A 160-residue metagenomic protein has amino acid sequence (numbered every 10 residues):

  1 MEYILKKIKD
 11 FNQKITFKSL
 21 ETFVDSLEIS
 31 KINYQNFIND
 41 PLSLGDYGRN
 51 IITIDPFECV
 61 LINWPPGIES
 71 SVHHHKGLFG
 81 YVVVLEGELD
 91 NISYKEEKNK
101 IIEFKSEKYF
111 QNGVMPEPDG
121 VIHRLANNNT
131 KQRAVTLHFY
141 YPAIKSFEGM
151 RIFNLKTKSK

Functional and structural regions predicted by a protein language model:
M1-I32: N-terminal leader/capping segments at the start of a protein or of a new domain
I38-P66: A short glycine-rich, His/Asp/Glu-containing loop-to-beta-strand
I51, L61-N63, Y81, S106 (+2 more regions): Conserved hydrophobic/aromatic beta-strand scaffold that supports enzyme active sites
V60-H75, P118-G120: Conserved short histidine dyad/triad with adjacent acidic residue
P66, G77-D90, K95: Glycine- and acidic-residue-biased ligand/ion/polar-headgroup-sensing regions
Y81, K131-F147: A short hydrophobic beta-strand segment most commonly corresponding to one strand of the jelly-roll/cupin
E96-I122, N127, K158: Short acidic-glycine-tyrosine-enriched beta hairpin
P142, G149-K160: Acidic, small-residue rich beta-repeat scaffolds with periodic aromatic anchors
